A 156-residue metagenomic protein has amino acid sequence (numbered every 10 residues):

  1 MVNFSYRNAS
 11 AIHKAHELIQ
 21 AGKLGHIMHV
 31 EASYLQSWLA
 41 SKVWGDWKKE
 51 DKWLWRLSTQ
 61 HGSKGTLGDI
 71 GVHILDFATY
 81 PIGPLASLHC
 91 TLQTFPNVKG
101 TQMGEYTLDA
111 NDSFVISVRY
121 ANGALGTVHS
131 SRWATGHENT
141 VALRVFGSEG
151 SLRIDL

Functional and structural regions predicted by a protein language model:
Y6-T107: Predominantly a Rossmann-like dinucleotide-binding segment in NAD(P)-dependent oxidoreductases
K48-E50, L75-L156: Contiguous beta-strand/loop segments that form the cofactor/metal-binding neighborhood of enzyme cores
